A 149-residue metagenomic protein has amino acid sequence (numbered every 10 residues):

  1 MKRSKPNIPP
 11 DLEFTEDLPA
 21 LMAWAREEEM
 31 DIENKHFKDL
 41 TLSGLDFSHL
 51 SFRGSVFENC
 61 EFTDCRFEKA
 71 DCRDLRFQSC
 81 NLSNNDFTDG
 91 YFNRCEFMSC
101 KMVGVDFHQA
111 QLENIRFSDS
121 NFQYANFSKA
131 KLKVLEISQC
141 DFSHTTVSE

Functional and structural regions predicted by a protein language model:
R3-E149: Tandem repeat scaffolds
